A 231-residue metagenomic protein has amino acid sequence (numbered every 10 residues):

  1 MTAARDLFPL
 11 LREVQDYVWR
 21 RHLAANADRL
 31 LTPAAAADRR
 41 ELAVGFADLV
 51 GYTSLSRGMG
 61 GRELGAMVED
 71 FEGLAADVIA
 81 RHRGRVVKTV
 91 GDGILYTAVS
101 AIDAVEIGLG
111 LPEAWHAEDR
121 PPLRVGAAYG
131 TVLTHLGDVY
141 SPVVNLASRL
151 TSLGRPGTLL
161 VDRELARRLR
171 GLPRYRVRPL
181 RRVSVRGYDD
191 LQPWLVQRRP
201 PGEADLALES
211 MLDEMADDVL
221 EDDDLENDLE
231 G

Functional and structural regions predicted by a protein language model:
M1-A43: Amphipathic alpha-helical "stalk" segments
Y17, R21, L111-A114, H135 (+2 more regions): Conserved, well-folded catalytic cores of nucleic-acid-processing and energy-transducing macromolecular machines
A36-G110: Catalytic NTP-binding/metal-coordinating core of nucleotidyl cyclase/transferase enzymes
A75, G91, A127, L150 (+1 more regions): Residue-level signature of catalytic and energy-coupling elements of molecular machines, predominantly ATP/GTP-dependent
I79-E106, A114-V143, Q192-W194: Catalytic core of nucleotidyl cyclases, primarily class III adenylyl/guanylyl cyclases
L109, S148-R149, R167: Active-site phosphate/pyrophosphate- and oxyanion-stabilizing loops and adjacent acidic/basic residues in soluble
G157-G231: Cytosolic regulatory/linker segments at or just downstream of nucleotide-handling modules in signal-transduction
